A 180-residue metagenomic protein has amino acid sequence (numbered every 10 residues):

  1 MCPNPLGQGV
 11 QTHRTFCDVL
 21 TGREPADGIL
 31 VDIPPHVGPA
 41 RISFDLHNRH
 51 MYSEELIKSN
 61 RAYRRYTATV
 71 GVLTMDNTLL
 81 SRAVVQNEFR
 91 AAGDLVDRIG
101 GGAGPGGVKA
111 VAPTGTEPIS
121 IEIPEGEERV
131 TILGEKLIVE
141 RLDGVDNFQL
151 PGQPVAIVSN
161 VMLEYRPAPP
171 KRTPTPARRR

Functional and structural regions predicted by a protein language model:
M1-P25, Y165-R180: Non-catalytic extracellular/lumenal accessory regions of secreted precursors
G7-L20, L80-E125, L137-G144: Extended, solvent-exposed segments with strong compositional bias
R23-P34: Short beta-strands within extracellular/lumenal beta-sheet-rich domains
P35-S43: Extended extracellular/luminal ectodomain segments enriched in beta-structured repeat modules
S43-R61: Short amphipathic, basic-aromatic surface patches that mediate peripheral association with negatively charged
E55-A68, Q149-P151: Short coil-to-beta strand junction motifs in C2/discoidin
T74-T78: Solvent-exposed strand-loop boundary residues in beta-sheet-rich modules
I119-T131, K136-R180: C-terminal edge strands of extracellular/lumenal beta-sandwich accessory domains
